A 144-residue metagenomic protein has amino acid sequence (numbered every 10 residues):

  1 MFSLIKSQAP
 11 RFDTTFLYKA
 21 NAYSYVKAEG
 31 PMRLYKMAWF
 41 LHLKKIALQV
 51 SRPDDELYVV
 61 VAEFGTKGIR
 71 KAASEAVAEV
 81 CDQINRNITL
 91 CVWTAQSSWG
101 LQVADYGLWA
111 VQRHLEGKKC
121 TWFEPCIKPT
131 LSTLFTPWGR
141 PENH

Functional and structural regions predicted by a protein language model:
M1-H144: Phosphate-ester processing/binding pockets and catalytic centers
